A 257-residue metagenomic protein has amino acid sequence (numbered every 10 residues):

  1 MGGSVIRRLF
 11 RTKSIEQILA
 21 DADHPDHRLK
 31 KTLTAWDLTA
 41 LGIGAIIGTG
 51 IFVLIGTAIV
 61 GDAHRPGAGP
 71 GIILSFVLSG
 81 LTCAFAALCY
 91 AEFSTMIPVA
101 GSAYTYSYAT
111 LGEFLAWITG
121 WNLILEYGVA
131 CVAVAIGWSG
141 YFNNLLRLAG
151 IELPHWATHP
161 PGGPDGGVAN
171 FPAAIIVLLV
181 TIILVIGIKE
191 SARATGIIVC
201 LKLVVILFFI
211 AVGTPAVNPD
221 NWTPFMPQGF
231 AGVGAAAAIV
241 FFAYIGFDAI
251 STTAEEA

Functional and structural regions predicted by a protein language model:
M1-G56, V60-G69, I73, A84 (+2 more regions): Membrane-interface "cap" regions at the ends of multi-pass membrane proteins
S14, A20, H24-K30, G69-I73 (+2 more regions): Helix-loop-helix junctions that connect adjacent transmembrane segments in multi-pass membrane transporters
L29, E92-T95, I118, N122 (+3 more regions): Membrane-water interface regions at transmembrane-helix termini and the short interhelical loops of multi-pass membrane
K31-G42, G112-L125, P172-I176, Q228-V240: Select transmembrane alpha-helical segments in multipass membrane proteins
T34, G48, F93, G112 (+1 more regions): Hydrophobic/aromatic residues within transmembrane alpha-helices of membrane transport systems, especially the TMDs
I43, I47, L74, L78-T82 (+5 more regions): Lipid-exposed faces of alpha-helical membrane segments in multi-pass integral membrane proteins
V53-P161: Extracellular loop-to-transmembrane helix junctions
A84-A91, V132-A135, S139-A149, I182-K189 (+3 more regions): Structural signature of transmembrane alpha-helix termini at the membrane-water interface
